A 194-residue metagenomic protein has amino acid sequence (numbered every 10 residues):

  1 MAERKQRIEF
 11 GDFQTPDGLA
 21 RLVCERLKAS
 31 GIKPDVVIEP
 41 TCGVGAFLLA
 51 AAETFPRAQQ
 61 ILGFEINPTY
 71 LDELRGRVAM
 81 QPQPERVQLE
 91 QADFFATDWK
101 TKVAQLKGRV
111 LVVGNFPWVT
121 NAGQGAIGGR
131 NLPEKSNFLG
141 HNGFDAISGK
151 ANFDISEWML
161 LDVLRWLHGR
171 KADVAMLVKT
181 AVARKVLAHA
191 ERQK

Functional and structural regions predicted by a protein language model:
M1-Q81, D93, D98, F116 (+2 more regions): Class I S-adenosyl-L-methionine
K5-Q6, R86, I147, V174: Short, functionally important structural connectors and interaction interfaces within domains
V23-R26, V37-A51, D93-F94, L106-E134 (+2 more regions): Conserved proline-anchored active-site loop of SAM-dependent methyltransferases that bridges a beta-strand
K33-D35, A58-Q60, P84, K107-R109 (+1 more regions): A general structural motif
V44-A46, F64, P68-Y70, F144-K194: Conserved Class I SAM-dependent methyltransferase catalytic core
Q88-E90: General small-molecule cofactor/ligand-binding pocket signal
G129-I147: A solvent-exposed, charged loop/short amphipathic helix patch at secondary-structure junctions
